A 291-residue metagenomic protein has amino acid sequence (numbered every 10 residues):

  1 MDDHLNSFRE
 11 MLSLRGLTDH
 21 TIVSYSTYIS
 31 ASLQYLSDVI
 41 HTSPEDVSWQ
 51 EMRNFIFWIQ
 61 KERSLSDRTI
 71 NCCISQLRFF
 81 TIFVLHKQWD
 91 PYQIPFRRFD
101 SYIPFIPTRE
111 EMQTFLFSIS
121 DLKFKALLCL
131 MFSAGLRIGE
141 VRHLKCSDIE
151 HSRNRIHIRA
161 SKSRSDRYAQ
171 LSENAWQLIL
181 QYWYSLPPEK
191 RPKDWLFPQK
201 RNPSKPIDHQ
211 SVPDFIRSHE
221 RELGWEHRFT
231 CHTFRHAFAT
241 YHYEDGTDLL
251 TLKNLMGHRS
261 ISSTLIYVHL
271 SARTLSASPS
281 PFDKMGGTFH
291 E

Functional and structural regions predicted by a protein language model:
M1-E291: Conserved catalytic core of the tyrosine transesterase superfamily
